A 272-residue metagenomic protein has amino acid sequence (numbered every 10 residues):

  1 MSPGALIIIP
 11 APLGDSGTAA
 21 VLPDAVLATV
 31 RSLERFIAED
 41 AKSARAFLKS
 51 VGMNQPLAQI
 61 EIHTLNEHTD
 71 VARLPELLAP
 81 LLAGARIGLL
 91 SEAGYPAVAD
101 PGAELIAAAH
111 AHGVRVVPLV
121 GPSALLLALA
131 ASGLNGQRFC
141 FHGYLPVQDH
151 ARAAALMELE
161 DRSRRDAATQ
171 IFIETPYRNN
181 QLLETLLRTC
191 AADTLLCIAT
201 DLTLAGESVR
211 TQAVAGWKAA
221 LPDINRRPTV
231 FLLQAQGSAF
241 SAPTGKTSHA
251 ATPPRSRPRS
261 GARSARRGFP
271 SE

Functional and structural regions predicted by a protein language model:
M1-L65, R263-F269: Glycine-rich, flexible N-terminal cofactor/catalytic loop recognition
A5-I7, H63, A85-R86, R164-E272: A contiguous loop/helix-start segment that scaffolds small-molecule binding in enzyme catalytic cores
V30-F36, G113-V117, T169-Q170: Short active-site oxyanion
A38, G88-P96, T169-E174: Acidic beta-strand-to-loop metal/phosphate-binding motif
H63-D70, L145-D149: Conserved helicase motor
N66, L74-V116: Glycine/small-residue-rich loop that forms an oxyanion/phosphate-binding "nest" at active or ligand-binding sites
T69, A93-P101, V147, P176-N179: Acidic, metal-coordinating catalytic cores used for nucleic-acid/nucleotide bond scission and strand-transfer chemistry
D100, E104-R162: Class I SAM-dependent methyltransferase SAM-binding "motif I" and its flanking Rossmann-like core
